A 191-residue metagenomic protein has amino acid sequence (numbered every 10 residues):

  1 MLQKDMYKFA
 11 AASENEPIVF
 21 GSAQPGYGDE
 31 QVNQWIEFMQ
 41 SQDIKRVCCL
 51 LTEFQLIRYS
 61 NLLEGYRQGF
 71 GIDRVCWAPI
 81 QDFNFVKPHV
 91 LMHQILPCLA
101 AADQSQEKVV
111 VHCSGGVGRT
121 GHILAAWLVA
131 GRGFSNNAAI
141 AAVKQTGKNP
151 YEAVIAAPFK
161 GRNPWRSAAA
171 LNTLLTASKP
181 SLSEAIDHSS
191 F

Functional and structural regions predicted by a protein language model:
M1-V110, G115, H122-F191: Cys-dependent protein tyrosine phosphatase-like superfamily
